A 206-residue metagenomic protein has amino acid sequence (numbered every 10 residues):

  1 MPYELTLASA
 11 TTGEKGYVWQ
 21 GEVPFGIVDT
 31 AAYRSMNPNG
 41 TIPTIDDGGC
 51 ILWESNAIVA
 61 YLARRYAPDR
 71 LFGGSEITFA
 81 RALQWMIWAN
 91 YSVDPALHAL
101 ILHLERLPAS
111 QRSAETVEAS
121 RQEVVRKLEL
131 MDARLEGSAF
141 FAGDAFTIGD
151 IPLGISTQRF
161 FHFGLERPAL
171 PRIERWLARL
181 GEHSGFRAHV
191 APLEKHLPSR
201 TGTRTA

Functional and structural regions predicted by a protein language model:
M1-E118, D132: GST-like domain detector, emphasizing the conserved glutathione-binding G-site in the N-terminal thioredoxin-like
S9-T11, I148, L193-E194: Short, solvent-exposed turn/loop segments enriched in Gly/Ser/Thr/Pro and often Arg
E14-Y17, R179, S199-R200: Short Asp/Glu-rich motifs
N56, G185-F186, A191, P198: Compositionally biased, intrinsically disordered low-complexity segments enriched in polar/proline residues
G73, M86-G185, H189: GST-like fold's C-terminal all-alpha helical module
L193-A206: Acidic/histidine-enriched, glycine/proline-rich intrinsically disordered or flexible terminal extensions
